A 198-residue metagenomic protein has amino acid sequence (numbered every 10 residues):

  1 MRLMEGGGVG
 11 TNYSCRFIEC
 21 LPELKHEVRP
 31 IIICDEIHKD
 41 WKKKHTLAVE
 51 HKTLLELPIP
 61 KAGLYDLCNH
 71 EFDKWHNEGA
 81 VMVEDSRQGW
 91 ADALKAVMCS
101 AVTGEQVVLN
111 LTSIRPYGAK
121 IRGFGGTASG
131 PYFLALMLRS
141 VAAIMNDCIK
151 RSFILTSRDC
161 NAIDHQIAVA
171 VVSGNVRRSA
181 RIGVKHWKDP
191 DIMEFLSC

Functional and structural regions predicted by a protein language model:
M1-C198: Extended catalytic cores of very large enzyme megasubunits
